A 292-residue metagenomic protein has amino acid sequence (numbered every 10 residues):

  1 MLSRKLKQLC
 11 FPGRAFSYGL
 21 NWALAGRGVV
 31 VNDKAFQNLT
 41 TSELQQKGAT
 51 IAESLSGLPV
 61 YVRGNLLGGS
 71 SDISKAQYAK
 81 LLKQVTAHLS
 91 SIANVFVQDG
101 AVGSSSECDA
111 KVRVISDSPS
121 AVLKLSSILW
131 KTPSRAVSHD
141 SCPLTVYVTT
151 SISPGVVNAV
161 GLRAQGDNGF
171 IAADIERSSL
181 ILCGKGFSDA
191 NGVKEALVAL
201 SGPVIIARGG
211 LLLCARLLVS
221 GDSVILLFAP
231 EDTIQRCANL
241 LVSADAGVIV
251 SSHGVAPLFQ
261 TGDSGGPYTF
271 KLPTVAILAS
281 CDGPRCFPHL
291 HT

Functional and structural regions predicted by a protein language model:
L2-D222, I249-T292: A noncatalytic interaction/capping subdomain that flanks phosphate/NTP-handling catalytic cores
R216-H253: Glycine-rich phosphate-binding P-loop
